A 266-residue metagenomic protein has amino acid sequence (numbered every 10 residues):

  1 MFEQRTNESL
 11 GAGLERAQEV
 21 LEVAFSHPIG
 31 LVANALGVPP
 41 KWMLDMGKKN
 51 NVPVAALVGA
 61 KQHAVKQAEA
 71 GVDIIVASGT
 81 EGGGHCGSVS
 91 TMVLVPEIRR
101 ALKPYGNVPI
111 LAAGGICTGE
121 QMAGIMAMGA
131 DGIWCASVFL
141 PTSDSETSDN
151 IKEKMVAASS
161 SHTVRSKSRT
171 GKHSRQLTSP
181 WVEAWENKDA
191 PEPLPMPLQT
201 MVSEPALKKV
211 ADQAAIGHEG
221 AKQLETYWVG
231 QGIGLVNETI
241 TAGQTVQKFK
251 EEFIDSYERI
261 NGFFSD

Functional and structural regions predicted by a protein language model:
M1-Y105: Active-site entrance/lid segments in N-terminal catalytic domains of soluble metabolic enzymes
V38, I116-C117: Residue-level detector of alpha-helix initiation sites
S88-L111, C117-D266: Conserved active-site-proximal phosphate/metal-binding subdomains
